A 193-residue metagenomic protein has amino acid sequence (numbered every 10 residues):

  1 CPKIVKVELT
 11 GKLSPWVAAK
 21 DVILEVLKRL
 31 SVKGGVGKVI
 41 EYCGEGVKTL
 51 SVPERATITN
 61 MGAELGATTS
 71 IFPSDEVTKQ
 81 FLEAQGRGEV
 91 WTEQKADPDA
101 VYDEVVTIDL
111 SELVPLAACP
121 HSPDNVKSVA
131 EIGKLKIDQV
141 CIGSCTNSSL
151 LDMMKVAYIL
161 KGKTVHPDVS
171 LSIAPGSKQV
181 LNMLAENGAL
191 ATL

Functional and structural regions predicted by a protein language model:
C1-T192: Fe-S-dependent hydro-lyases/dehydratases of central metabolism
